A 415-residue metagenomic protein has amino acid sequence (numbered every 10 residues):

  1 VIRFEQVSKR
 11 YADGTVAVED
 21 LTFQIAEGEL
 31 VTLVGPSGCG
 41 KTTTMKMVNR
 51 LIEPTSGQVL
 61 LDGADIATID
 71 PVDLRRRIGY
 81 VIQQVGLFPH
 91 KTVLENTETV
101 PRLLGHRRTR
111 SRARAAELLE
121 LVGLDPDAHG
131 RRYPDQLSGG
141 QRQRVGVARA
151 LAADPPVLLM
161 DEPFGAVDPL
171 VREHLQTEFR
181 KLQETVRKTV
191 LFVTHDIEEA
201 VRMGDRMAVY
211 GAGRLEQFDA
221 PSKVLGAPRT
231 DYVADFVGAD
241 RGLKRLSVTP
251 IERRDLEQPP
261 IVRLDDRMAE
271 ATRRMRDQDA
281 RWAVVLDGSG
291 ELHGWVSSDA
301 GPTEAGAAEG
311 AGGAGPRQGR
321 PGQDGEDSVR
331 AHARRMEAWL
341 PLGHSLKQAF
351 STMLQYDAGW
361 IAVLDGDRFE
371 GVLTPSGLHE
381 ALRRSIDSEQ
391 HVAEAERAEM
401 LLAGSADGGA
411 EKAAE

Functional and structural regions predicted by a protein language model:
V34-P36: The feature captures the beta-strand-to-loop junction immediately N-terminal to the Walker
N49: Helix-to-loop junction immediately C-terminal to a conserved catalytic motif
L94-R102, R112, A116, D205: Short helical segment in ABC ATPase nucleotide-binding domains corresponding to the A-loop/adjacent helical element
T109-A128: Conserved ABC ATPase "signature" region
D135, A153: Conserved signature/switch motifs of ABC ATPase nucleotide-binding domains
A212-R214: Conserved ABC ATPase "signature" C-loop
P260-A280, L286-D287, T303-G306, A338-G366 (+3 more regions): The conserved cystathionine-beta-synthase
